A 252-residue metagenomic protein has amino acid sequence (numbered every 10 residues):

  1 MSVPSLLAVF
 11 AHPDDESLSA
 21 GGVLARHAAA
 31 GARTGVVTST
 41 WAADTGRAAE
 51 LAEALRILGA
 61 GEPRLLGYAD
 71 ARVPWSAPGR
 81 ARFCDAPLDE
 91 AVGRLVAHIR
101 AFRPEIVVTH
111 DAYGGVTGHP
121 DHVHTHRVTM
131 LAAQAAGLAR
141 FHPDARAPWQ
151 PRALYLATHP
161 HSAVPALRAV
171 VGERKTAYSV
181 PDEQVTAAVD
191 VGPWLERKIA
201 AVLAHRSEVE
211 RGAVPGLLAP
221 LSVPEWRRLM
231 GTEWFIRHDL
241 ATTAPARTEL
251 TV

Functional and structural regions predicted by a protein language model:
M1-L7, P78-G79, A86-V252: Metal-dependent de-N-acetylase/amidase catalytic core
M1-R103, Q134-A135, I236-D239, A244-P245: Active-site rim/loop-helix segments in enzyme catalytic domains that contact anionic ligands
